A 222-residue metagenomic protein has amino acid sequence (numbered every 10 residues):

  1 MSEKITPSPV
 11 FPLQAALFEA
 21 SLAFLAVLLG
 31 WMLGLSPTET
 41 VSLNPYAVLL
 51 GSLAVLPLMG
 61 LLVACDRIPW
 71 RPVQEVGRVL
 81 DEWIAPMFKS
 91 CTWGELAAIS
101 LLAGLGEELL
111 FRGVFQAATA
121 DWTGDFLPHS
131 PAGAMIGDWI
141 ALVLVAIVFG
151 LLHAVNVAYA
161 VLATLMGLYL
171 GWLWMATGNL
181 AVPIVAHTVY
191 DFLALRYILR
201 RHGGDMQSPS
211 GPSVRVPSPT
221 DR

Functional and structural regions predicted by a protein language model:
M1-F24: Cytosolic-side membrane-entry/anchor segment at the start of a transmembrane helix
I5-L13, Y46, M135-W139, H153: Membrane-water interface of alpha-helical transmembrane segments
P9, A54, D66, V214-V216: Compositionally biased, intrinsically disordered/low-complexity regions enriched for serine, proline and threonine
Q14, L28-A103, Q116-I136, G204: Juxtamembrane helix-loop-helix connectors linking adjacent transmembrane helices in multi-pass membrane enzymes
S21, L58-R67, V155, P209: Compositionally biased, intrinsically disordered low-complexity segments enriched in polar/proline residues
L22, A26, A54-L62, E107 (+3 more regions): Alpha-helical transmembrane segments of multipass membrane proteins
A85-R222: Transmembrane helix-loop-helix hairpins at the membrane interface of multi-pass integral membrane proteins
